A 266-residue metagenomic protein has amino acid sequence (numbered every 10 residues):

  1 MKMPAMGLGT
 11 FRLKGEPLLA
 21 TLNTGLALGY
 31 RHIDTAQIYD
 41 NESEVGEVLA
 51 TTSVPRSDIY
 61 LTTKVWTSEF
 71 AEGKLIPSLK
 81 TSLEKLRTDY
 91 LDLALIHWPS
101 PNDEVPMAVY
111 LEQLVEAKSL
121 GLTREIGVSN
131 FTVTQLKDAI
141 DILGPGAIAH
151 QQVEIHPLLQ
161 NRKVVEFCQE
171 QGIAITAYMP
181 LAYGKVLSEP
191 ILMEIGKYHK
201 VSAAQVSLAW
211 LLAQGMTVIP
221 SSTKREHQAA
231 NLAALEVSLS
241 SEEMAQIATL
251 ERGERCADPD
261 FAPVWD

Functional and structural regions predicted by a protein language model:
M1-I59, Q113, A182, P263-V264: N-terminal binding-site loop/beta-alpha segment at the start of enzyme catalytic domains that lines or forms
A5-E16, K64-G73, D103-E104: Active-site mouth loops of central-metabolism enzymes
L13-L26, A71-L86, M107-V109, L136-K137 (+1 more regions): Short, acidic/polar
H32, Y90-L93, E125, H150: Residues at the N-termini of beta-strands
S43-A50, L79-L83, L114, L136-I140: Short, well-ordered amphipathic alpha-helices
R56-E69, Y90-P99, E154-I155: A short, structured active-site edge motif that brings together acidic residues
L75-I96, E116-L120, I142: CE4/NodB-like, metal-dependent polysaccharide N-deacetylase domain that modifies extracellular/periplasmic N-acetylated
P99-D266: Beta/alpha (TIM)-barrel catalytic core signal, keyed to glycine-rich beta->alpha loops juxtaposed to Asp/Glu that bind
